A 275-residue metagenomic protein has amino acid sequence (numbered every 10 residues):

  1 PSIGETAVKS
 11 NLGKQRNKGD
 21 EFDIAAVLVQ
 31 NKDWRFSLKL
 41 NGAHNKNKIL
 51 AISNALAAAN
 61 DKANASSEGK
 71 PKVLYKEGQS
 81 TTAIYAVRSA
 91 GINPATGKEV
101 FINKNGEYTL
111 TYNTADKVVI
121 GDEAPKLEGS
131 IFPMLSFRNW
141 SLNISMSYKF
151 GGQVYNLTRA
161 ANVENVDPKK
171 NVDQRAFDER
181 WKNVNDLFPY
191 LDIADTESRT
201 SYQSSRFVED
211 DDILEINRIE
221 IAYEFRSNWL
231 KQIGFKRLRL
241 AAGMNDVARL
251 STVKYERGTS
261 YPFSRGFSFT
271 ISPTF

Functional and structural regions predicted by a protein language model:
P1-A7, G106-A115, D192-S205, A248-T252: Flexible, solvent-exposed coil segments and beta strand-coil junctions, predominantly the extracellular/periplasmic
T6, K14-D20, G42-K48, A124-G129 (+3 more regions): Transmembrane beta-barrel architecture of outer-membrane proteins
K9-N17, N60-T96, F177-K182, S201 (+2 more regions): C-terminal beta-signal and terminal closure region of outer-membrane beta-barrel proteins
S10-R16, D20, V27-E123: Conserved small-residue
R16, A26-L28, G42-K48, F137-N139 (+5 more regions): Transmembrane beta-strands of outer-membrane beta-barrel pores
I24, L38-L40, I144, L240-A242 (+1 more regions): Membrane-embedded beta-strand positions of outer-membrane beta-barrel proteins
K32, N139-I144, N228-K231, F267: Repeated loop/turn-to-beta-strand initiation elements of outer-membrane beta-barrel proteins
K149-L240, M244: Extracytoplasmic gating/loop element in the C-terminal half of outer-membrane beta-barrel translocons and assembly
